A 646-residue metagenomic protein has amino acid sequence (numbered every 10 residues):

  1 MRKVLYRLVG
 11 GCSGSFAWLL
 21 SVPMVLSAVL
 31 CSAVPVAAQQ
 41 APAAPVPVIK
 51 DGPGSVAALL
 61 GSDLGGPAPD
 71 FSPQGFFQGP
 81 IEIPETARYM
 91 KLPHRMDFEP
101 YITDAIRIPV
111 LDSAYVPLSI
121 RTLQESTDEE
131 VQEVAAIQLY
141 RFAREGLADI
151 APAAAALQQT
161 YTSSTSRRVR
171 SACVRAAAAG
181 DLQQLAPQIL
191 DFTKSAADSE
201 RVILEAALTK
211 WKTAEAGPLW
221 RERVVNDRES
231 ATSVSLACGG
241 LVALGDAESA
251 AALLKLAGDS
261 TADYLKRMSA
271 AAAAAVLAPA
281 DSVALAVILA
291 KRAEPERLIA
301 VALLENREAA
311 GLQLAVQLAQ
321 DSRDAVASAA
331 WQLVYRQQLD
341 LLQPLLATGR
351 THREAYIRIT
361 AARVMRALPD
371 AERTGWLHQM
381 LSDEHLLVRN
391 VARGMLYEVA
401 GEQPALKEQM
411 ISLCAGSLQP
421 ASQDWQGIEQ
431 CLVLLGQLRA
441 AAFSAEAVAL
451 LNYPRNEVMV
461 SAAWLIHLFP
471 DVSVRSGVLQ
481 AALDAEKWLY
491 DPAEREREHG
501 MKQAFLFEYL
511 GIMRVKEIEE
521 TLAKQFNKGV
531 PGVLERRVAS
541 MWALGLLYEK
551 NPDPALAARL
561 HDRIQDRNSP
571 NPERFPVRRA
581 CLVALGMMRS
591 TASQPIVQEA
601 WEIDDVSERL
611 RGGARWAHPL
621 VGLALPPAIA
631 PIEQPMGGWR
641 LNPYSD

Functional and structural regions predicted by a protein language model:
M1-F16: N-terminal secretory signal peptides that target proteins for export/translocation
S13-S32: Bacterial N-terminal signal peptides
A33-A38, A43: Boundary at the C-terminal end of the N-terminal hydrophobic targeting segment
P45, P53-G54, F76-Y89, L111-Q124 (+15 more regions): Amphipathic alpha-helical scaffolding segments comprising HEAT/armadillo-like alpha-solenoid repeats
P47-A105: N-terminal "cap/leader" segments of large eukaryotic alpha-helical scaffolds
D70-F76, K91-L111, R121, E130-A148 (+22 more regions): Structural detector for internal amphipathic alpha-helices that build alpha-solenoid repeat scaffolds
H94, T127-D128, T165-S166, A196-A197 (+13 more regions): Short inter-helical turns and helix N-cap capping residues of alpha-solenoid HEAT/ARM repeat scaffolds
W616, L623-D646: Terminal, low-structured helical/coil segments at or just beyond the last alpha-helical repeat
